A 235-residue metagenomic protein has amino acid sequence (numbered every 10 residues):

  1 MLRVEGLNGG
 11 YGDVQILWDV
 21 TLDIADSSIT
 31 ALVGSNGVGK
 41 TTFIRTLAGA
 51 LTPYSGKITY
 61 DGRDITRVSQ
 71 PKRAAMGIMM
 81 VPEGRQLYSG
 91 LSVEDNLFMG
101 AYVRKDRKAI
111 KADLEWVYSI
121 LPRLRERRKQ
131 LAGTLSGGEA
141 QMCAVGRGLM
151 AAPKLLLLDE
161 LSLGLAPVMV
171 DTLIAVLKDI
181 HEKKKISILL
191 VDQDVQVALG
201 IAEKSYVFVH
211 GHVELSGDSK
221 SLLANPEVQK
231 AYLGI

Functional and structural regions predicted by a protein language model:
G12, P53, V68, V93-K111 (+3 more regions): ABC-type ATPase nucleotide-binding domains, specifically the catalytic core motifs of the NBD
V33-S35: The feature captures the beta-strand-to-loop junction immediately N-terminal to the Walker
A48: Helix-to-loop junction immediately C-terminal to a conserved catalytic motif
G56-R63, M76, A109-L114, G217: Conserved ABC transporter NBD signature motif
L131-L135, E139: Conserved ABC ATPase signature
G148-L149: ABC ATPase C-loop
D171-K185: Helical segment within the ABC ATPase nucleotide-binding domain
